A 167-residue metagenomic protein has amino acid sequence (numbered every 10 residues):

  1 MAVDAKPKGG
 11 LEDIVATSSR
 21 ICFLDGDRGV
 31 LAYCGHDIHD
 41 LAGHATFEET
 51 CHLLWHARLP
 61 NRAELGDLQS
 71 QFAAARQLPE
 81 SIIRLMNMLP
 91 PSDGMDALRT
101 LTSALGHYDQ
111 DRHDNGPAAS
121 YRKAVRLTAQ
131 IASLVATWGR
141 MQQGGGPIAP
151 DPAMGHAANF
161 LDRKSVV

Functional and structural regions predicted by a protein language model:
M1-V167: Hydrophobic alpha-helical bundle cores within soluble ligand-binding/oligomerization subdomains
